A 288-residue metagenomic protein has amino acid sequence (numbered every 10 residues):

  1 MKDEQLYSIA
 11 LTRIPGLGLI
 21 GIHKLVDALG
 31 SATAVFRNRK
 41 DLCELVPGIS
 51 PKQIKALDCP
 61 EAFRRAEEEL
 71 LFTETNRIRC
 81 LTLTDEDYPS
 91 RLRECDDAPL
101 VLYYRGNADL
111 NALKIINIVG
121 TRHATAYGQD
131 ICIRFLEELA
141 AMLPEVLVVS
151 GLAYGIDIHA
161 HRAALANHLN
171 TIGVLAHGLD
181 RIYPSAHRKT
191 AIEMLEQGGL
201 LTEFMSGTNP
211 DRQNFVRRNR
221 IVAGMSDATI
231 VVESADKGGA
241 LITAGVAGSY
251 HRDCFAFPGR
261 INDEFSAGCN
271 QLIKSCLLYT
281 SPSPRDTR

Functional and structural regions predicted by a protein language model:
M1-P144: Short, positively charged patches
K2, T82-R285: Glycine-biased, small-residue-rich flexible motifs in mid-sequence functional cores and linkers
